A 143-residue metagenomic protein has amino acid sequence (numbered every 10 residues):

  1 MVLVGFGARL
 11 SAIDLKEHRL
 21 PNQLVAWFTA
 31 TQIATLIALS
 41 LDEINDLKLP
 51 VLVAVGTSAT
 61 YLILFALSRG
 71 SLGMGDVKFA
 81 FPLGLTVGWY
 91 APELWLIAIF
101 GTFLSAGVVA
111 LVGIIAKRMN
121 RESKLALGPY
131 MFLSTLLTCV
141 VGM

Functional and structural regions predicted by a protein language model:
M1-G5: Transmembrane alpha-helical segments of multi-pass small-molecule transport proteins
F6-G107: Functional transmembrane core segments of multi-pass inner-membrane proteins
L111-L137: Interfacial loop-to-transmembrane junctions
C139-M143: Juxtamembrane boundary at the C-terminal end of a transmembrane helix
